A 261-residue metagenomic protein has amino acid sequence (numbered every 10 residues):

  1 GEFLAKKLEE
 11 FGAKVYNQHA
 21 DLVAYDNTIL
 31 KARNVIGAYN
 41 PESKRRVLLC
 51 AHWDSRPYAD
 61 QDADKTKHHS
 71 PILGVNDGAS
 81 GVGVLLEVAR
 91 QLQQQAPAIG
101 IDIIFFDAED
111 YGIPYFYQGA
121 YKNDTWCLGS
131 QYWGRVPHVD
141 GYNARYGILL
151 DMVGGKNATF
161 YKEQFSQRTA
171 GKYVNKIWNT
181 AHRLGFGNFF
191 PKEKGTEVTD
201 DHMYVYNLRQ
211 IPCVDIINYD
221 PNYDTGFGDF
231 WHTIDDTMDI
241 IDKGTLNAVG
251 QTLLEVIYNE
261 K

Functional and structural regions predicted by a protein language model:
G1-E42: A non-catalytic alpha/beta surface segment that caps or lines the substrate-entry region of metallo-dependent hydrolase
A5, E9-K14, E87-P97, R135-V139 (+3 more regions): Sec-exported extracytoplasmic/periplasmic mature domains
A13-Y25, A96-D102, N188-G195: Surface-exposed patches in mature extracellular/periplasmic domains of secreted proteins
Y16-N17, I36, R46-A51, G74 (+4 more regions): Structural recognition of the beta-strand scaffold that forms the well-ordered cores of secreted hydrolase catalytic
H19, Y146, V153-K261: Active-site-adjacent substrate-binding region of metalloamidase/peptidase-like peptide-processing proteins
E42, H52-D54, A108-E109, V153: Solvent-exposed coil/turn segments that connect beta secondary-structure elements in extracytoplasmic/periplasmic
Q61-P71: Glycine/charged-rich beta-loop-alpha catalytic/anionic-binding loops adjacent to active sites
H69-K172, E197, D201: Acidic/histidine-rich catalytic neighborhood of metal-dependent amide-processing enzymes
